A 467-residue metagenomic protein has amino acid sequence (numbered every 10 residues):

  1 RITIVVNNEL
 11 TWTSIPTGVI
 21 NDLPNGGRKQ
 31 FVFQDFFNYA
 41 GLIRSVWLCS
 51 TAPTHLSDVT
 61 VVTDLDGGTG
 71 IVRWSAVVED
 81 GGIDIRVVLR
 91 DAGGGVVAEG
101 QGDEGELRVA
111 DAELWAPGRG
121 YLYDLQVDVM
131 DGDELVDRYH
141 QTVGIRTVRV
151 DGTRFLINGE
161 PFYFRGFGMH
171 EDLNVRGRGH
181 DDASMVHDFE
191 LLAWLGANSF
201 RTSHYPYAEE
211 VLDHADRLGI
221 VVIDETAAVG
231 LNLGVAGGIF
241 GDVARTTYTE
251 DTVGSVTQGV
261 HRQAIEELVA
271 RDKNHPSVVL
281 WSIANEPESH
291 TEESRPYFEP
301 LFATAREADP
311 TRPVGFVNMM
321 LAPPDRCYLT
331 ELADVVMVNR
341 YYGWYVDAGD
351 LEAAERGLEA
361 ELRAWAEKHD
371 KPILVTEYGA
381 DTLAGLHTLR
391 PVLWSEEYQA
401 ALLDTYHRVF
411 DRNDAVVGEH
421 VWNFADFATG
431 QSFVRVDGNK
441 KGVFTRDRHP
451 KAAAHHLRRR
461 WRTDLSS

Functional and structural regions predicted by a protein language model:
R1-V222, A264, V279-L280, S294-P300 (+4 more regions): Secreted/periplasmic carbohydrate-active enzymes, especially glycoside hydrolases
V5-N8, G144-R149, F167-E171, R201-V211 (+5 more regions): Short, solvent-exposed turn/loop segments enriched in Gly/Ser/Thr/Pro and often Arg
T13-T17, G177-G179, G234-V235, A348-G349 (+2 more regions): Short, solvent-exposed loop/turn and secondary-structure capping segments
G27, F37-L42, L48, P53-T54 (+4 more regions): Substrate-binding clefts and catalytic carboxylate motifs of secreted carbohydrate-active enzymes
R165, N232-E266, E299: Active-site-adjacent "subsite" loops/lids of carbohydrate-active enzymes
E171-G179, F240-T246, E250-T252, Y345-L351: Acidic/histidine-rich helix-loop elements that form or flank divalent-metal/phosphate-binding sites at the catalytic
G219-V221, A227, R312-P313, P372: Proline-centered loop/turn at the N-terminus of a beta-strand
A264-E292: Active-site groove signature of glycoside hydrolases
